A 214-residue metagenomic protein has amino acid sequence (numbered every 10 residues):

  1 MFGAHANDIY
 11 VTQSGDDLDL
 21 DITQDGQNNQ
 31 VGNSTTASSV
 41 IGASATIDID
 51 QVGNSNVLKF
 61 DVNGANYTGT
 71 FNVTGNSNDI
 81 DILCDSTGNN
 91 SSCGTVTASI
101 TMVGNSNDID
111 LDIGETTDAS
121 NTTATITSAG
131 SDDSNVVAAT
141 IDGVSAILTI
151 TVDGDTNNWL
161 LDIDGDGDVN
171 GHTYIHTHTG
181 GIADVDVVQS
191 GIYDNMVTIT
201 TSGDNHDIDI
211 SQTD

Functional and structural regions predicted by a protein language model:
M1-H5: C-terminal segment of classical bacterial N-terminal signal peptides
A6-D214: Low-complexity repeat regions of mature extracellularly deployed or surface/particle-associated proteins
